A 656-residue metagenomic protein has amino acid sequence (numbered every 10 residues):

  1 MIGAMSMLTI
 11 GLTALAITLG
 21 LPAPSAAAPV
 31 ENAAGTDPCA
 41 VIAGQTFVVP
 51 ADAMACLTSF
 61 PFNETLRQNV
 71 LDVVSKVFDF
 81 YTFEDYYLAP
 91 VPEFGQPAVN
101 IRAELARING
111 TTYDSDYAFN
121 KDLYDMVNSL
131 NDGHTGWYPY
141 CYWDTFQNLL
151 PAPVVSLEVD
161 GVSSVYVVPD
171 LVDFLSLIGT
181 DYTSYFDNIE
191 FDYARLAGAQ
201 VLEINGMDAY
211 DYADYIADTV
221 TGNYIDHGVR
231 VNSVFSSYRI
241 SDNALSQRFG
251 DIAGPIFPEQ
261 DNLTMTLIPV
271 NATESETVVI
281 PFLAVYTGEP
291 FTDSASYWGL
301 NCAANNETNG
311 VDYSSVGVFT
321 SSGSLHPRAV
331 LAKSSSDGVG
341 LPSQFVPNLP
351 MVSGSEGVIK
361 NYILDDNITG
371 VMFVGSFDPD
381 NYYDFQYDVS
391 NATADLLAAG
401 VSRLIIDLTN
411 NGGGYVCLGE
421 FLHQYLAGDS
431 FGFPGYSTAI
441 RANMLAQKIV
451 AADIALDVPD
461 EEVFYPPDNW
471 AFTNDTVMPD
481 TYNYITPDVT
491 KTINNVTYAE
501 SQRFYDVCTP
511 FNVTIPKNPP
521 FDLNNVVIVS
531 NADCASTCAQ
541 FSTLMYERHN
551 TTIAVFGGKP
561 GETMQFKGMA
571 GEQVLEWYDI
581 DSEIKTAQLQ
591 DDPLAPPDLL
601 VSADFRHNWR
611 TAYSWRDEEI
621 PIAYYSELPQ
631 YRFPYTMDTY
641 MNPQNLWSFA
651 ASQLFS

Functional and structural regions predicted by a protein language model:
M1-P29: Fungal secretory targeting signals
T13, T393, S542-T543: Short glycine-/small-residue-rich flexible loop motifs, especially phosphate/cofactor-binding loops
L19, A399, R548-H549: Residues at alpha-helix termini
P24, V201-L202, L523: A broad structural signal for short, well-ordered beta-strand segments within beta-sheet-rich domains
A28-L404, L408-Y465, A532, K567-W577 (+2 more regions): Flexible, low-complexity junctional segments that flank or bridge functional domains
C417-A650: Conserved acidic, small-residue-rich alpha-beta core segments centered on
